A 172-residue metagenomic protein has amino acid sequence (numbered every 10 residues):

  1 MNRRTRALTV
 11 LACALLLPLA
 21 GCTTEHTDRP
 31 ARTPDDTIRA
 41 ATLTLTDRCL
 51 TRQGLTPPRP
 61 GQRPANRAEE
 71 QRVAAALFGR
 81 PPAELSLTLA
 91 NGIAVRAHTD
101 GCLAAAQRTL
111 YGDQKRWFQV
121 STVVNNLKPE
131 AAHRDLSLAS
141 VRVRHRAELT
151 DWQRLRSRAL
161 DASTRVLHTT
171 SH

Functional and structural regions predicted by a protein language model:
N2-A12, L16-H172: Mitochondrial intermembrane space
